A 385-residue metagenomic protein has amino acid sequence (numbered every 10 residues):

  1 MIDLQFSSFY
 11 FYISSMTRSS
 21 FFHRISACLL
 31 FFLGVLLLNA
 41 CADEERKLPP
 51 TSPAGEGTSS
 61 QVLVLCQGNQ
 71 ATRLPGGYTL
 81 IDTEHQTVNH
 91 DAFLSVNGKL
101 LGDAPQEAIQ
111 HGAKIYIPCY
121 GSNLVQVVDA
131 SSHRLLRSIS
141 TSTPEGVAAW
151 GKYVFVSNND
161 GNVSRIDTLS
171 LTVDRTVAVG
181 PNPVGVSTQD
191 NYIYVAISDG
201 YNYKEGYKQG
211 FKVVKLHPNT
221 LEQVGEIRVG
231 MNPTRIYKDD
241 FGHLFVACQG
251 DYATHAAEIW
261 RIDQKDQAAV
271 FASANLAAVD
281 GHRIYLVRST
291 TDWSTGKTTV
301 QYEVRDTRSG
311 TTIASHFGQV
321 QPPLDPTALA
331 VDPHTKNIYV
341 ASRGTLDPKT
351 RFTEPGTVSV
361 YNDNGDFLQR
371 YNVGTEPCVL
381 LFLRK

Functional and structural regions predicted by a protein language model:
M1-D3, K265-D266: Short intrinsically disordered, low-complexity coil segments enriched in acidic
I2, S8-Y12, M16-S20, L30-L63: Bacterial Sec-dependent N-terminal signal peptides
S7-S8, N219: Sensor of tandemly repeated, compositionally biased sequence architecture
I25-L29: Alpha-helical transmembrane segments
A42-K385: Predominantly soluble domains enriched in secretory-pathway, periplasmic, or organellar proteins
